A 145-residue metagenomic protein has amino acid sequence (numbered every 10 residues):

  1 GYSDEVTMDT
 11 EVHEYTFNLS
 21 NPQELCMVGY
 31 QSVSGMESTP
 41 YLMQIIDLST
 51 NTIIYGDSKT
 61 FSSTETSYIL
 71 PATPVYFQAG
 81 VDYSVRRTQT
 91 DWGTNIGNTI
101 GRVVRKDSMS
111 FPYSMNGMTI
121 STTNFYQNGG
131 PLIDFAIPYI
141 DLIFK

Functional and structural regions predicted by a protein language model:
G1-I45, D91-K145: Beta-sheet-rich sandwich/jelly-roll-like modules and their strand-loop junctions
S38-Y113: Aromatic- and Gly/Pro-enriched, solvent-exposed loop/edge beta-strand patches characteristic of beta-rich domains
